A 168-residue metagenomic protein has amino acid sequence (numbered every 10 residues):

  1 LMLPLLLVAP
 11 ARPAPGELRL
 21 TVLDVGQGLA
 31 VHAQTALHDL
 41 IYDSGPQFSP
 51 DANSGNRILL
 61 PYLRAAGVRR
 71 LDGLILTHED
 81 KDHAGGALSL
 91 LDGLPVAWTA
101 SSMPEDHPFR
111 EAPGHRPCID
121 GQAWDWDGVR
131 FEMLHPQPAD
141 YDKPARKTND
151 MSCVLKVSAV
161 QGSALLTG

Functional and structural regions predicted by a protein language model:
L1-G168: Non-globular, low-confidence helical/coil segments that flank catalytic cores
